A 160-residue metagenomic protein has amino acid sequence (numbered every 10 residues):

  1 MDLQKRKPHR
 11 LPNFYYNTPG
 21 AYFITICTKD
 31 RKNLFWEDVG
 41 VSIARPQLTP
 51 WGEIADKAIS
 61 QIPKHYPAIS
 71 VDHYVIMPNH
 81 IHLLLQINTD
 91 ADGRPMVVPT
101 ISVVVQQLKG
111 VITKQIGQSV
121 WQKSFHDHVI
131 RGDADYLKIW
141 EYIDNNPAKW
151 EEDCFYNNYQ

Functional and structural regions predicted by a protein language model:
M1-Q160: Short catalytic/metal-binding and nucleic-acid-binding patches
